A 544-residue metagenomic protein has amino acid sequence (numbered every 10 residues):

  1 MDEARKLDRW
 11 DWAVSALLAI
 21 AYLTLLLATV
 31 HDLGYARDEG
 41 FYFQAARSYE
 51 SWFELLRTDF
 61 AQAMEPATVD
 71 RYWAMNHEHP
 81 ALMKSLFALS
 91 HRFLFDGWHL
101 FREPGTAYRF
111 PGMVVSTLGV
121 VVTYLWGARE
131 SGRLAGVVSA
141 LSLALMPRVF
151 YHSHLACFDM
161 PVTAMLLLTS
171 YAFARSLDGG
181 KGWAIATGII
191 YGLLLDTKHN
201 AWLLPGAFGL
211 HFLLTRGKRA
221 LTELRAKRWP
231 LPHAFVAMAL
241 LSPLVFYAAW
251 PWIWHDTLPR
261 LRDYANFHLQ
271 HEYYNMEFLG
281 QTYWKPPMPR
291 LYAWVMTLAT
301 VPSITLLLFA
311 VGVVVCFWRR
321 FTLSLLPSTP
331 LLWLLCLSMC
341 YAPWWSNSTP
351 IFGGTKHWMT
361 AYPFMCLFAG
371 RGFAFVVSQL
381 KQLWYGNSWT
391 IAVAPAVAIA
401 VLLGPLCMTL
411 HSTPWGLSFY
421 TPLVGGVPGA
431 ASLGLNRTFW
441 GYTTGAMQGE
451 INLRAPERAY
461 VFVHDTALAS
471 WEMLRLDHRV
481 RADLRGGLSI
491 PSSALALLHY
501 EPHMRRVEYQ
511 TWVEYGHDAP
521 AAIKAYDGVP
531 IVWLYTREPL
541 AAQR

Functional and structural regions predicted by a protein language model:
M1-L25, L118-V121, A128, V138 (+3 more regions): Start-transfer (signal-anchor) and selected internal transmembrane alpha helices of multi-pass inner/ER membrane
A36, Y151-P161: Short acidic/glycine- and proline-prone juxtamembrane loop motifs at membrane-interface regions of multi-pass membrane
Y42, A46-L55, H79-S85, G97 (+7 more regions): Transmembrane-lumen/periplasm boundary regions of multi-pass, lipid-linked membrane glycan transferases
F110-E130, L168, A172, F317: Transmembrane-helix motifs of polytopic, lipid-linked glycan transferases
S139-A144, Y151, Y171, Y191 (+1 more regions): Short helix- or helix-capping micro-motifs that position conserved polar/aromatic residues at function-defining sites
D159-V162, L194, L203, V295 (+3 more regions): Hydrophobic/aromatic-rich transmembrane helices and adjacent perimembrane loops
T169-A186: Membrane-interface transmembrane helices that cradle and orient dolichyl/undecaprenyl
H478-R544: Aromatic/acidic, Gly/Pro-rich catalytic loop(s) in extracytoplasmic/lumenal soluble domains of multi-pass membrane
